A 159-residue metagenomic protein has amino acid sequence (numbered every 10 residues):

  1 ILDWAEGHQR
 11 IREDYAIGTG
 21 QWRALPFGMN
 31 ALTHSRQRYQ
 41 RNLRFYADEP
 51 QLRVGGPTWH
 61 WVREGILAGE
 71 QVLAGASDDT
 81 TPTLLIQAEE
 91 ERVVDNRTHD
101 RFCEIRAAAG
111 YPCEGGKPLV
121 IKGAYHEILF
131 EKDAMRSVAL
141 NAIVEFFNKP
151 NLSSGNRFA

Functional and structural regions predicted by a protein language model:
I1-G56: Alpha/beta-hydrolase-fold enzymes
R53-G75: Active-site nucleophile elbow and catalytic-triad environment of alpha/beta-hydrolase enzymes
H60, E64, R101, V138 (+1 more regions): Alpha-helical elements of Rossmann-like donor-binding domains used by nucleotide-donor carbohydrate transfer enzymes
G75-T80, R106-P112: Short, conserved loop/helix-junction motifs that constitute active-site signature segments in enzyme catalytic cores
D79, L85-Q87, E91: Short beta-strand/loop motif that positions the catalytic acidic residue of the alpha/beta-hydrolase fold
T81, D95-R106: Short alpha-helix in the alpha/beta-hydrolase fold that links the catalytic acid
V94-R97, E131-D133: Short glycine/threonine-rich loop-to-helix capping motif typified by GTGT followed within a few residues by an Asp-Pro
A109-A159: Catalytic active-site module of serine/aspartate enzymes centered on a nucleophile-bearing elbow/loop
